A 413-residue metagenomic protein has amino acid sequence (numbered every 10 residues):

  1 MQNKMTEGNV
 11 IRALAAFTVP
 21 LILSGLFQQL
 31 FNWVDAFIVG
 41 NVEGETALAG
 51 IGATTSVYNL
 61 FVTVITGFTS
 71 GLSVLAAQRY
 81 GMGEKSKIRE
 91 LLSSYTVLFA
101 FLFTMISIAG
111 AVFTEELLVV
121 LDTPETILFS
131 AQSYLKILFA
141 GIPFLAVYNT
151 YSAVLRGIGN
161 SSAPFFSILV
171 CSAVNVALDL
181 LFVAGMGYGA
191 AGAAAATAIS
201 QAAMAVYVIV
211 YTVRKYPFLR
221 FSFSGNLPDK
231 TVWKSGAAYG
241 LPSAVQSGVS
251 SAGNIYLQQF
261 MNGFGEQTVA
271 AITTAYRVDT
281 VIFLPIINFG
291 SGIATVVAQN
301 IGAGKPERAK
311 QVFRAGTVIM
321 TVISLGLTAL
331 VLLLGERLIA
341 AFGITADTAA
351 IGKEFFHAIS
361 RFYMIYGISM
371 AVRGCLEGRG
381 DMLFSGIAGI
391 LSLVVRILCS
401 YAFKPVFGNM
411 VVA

Functional and structural regions predicted by a protein language model:
M1-T18, A76-G141, G185-L241, V297-F362 (+1 more regions): Short alpha-helical transmembrane segments in multi-pass integral membrane proteins
M5-V42, S56-G71, L75, A100-S107 (+4 more regions): N-terminal transmembrane alpha-helices
A16-D35, I137, Y148, C171 (+5 more regions): Transmembrane helical elements of multi-pass membrane transporters/channels
L26, L30-A49, L118-E125, L181-Y188 (+6 more regions): Helix-terminus/linker motif at the lipid-water interface of multi-pass membrane proteins
L48-I108, L145-P164, A271-G335, Y366-G380 (+1 more regions): Small-residue-rich hydrophobic transmembrane alpha-helices
T55-Y58, L102, V170-N175, A196-M204 (+3 more regions): Transmembrane alpha-helical core residues of multi-pass small-molecule transporters, especially secondary transporters
L60-T63, N175-L180, A205-I209, V281-L284 (+2 more regions): Hydrophobic transmembrane alpha-helices of multi-pass small-molecule transporters
G110, A153, D179, V183 (+7 more regions): Structural signal for membrane-spanning alpha-helices in multi-pass inner-membrane proteins, emphasizing helix cores
